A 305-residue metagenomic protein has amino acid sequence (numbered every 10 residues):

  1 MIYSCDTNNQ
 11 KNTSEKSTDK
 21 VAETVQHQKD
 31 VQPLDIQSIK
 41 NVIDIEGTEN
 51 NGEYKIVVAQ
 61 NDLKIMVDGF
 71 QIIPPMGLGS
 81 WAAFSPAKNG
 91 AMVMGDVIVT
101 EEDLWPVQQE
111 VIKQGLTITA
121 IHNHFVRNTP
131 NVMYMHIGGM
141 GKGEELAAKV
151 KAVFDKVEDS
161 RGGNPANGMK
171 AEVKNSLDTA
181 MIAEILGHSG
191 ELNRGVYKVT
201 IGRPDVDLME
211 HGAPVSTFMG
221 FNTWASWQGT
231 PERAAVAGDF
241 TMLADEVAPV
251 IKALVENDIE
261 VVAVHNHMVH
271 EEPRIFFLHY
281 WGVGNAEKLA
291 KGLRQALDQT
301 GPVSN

Functional and structural regions predicted by a protein language model:
I2-S4: C-terminal motif of bacterial Sec signal peptides marking the signal peptidase cleavage site
D6-N8: Bacterial signal peptide processing site
N12-N131, G138-I275, H279-N305: Long, contiguous binding/interaction regions
